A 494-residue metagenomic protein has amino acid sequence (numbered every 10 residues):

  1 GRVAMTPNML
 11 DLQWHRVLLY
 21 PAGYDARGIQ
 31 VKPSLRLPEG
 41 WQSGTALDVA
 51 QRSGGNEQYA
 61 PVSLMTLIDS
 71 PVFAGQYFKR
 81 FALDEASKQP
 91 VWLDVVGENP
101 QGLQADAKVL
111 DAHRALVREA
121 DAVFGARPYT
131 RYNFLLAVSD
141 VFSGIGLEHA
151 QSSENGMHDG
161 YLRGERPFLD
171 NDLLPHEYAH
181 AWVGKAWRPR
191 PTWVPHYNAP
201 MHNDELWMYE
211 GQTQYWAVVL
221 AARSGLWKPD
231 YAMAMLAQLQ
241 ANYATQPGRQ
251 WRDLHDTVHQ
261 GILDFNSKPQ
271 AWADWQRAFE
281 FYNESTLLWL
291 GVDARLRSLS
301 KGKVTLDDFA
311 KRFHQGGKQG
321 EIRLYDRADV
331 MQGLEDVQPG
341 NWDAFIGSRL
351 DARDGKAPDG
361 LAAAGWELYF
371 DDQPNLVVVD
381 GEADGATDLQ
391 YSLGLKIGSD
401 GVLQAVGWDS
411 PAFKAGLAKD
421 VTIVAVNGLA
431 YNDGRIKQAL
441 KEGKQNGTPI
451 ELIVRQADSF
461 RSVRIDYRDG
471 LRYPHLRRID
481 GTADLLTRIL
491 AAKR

Functional and structural regions predicted by a protein language model:
G1-A74, F78: Extended, low-hydrophobicity, Ser/Thr/Pro/Gly-biased non-transmembrane segments
D25, Q101-A112, L147, L162-N171 (+9 more regions): Extracytoplasmic/periplasmic, Sec-exported soluble proteins
V31, V91-L93, R461-V463: Short beta-strand segments
A50-Q51, N56-P90, L174, Y178 (+2 more regions): Secretory-pathway-linked proteins and extracytosolic
G54-S70, V117, V123, P128-L136 (+2 more regions): Carboxylate/His-rich catalytic cores and anion/metal-binding grooves
A82-L206, Q212, W216: Juxtacatalytic substrate-recognition/specificity segment
M157, P189-R252: Acidic/histidine-rich catalytic neighborhood
A217-V218, W227-R494: C-terminal recognition in membrane/secretory proteostasis and scaffolding
